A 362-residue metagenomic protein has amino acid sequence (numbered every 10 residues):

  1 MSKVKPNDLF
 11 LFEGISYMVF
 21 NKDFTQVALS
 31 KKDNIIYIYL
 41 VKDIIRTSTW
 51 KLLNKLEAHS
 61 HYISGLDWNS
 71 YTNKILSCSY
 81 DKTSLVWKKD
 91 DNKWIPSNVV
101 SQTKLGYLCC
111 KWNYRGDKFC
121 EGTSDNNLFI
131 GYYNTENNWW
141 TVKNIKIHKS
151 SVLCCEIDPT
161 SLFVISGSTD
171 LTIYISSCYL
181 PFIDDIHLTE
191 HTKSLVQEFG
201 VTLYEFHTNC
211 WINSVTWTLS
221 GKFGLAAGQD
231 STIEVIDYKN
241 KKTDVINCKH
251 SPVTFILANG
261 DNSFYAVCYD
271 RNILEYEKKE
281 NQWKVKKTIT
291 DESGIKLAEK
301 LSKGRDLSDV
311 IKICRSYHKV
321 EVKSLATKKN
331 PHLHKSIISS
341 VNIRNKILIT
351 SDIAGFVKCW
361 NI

Functional and structural regions predicted by a protein language model:
M1-K22, Q26-S30: N-terminal alpha-helical scaffolding segments that mark the starts of alpha-solenoid/helical-repeat architectures
M1-K5, D33-L53, T72, T83-K149 (+6 more regions): Per-blade loop-tip surfaces of WD-repeat and WD-like beta-propellers in eukaryotic adaptors/scaffolds
F10-F20, H61-W68, K104-N113, S150-I157 (+3 more regions): Canonical WD40 repeat/beta-propeller blade segments in eukaryotic WD-repeat proteins
F24, T72, G116, S161 (+3 more regions): Conserved loop/turn motif of beta-propeller repeat scaffolds
V27, I75, F119, V164 (+3 more regions): Hydrophobic beta-strand positions that form the internal "hydrophobic ladder" of WD40/Gbeta-like beta-propeller blades
S30-D33, C78-D81, E121-D125, G167-D170 (+4 more regions): Conserved strand-to-loop turn within each blade of WD40 beta-propeller repeats
D158-F163, V215-E275: Repeat-solenoid scaffold signature
P181-C210, T243-V245, K249-F255, N259-I362: Terminal intrinsically disordered, low-complexity extensions flanking WD-repeat/beta-propeller proteins
